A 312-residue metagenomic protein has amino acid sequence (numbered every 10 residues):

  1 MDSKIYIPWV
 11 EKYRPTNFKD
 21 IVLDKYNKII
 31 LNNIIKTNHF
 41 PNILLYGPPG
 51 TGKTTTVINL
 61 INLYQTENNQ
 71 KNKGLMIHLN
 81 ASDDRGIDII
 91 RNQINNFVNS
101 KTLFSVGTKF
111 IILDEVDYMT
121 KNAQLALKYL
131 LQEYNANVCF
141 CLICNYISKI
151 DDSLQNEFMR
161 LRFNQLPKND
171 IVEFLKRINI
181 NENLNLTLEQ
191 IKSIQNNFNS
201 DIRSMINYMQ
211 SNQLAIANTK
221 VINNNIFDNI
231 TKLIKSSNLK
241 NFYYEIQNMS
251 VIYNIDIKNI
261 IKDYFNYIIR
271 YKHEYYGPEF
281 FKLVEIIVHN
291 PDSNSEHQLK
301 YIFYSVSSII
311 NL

Functional and structural regions predicted by a protein language model:
M1-R160, N164-D170, K176-I180, L188-E189 (+6 more regions): P-loop/Walker A NTP-binding region and its immediately flanking N-terminal helices in P-loop NTPase folds
D24, S105, K168, T187-L188 (+3 more regions): Alpha-helix N-cap/helix-initiation sites
I180, E189-R203, K220, I230-K235 (+2 more regions): A short helix-loop-helix "switch/interaction" segment in the helical subdomain of ASCE P-loop NTPases
L184-L188, S204-I206, A215-N218, K240-N241: Short, structured loop/turn "capping" segments at alpha-beta junctions
K192-N197, R203-A215, K262: C-terminal helical "lid" of AAA+/P-loop NTPase domains
I206-K232: Conserved C-terminal helix/linker of AAA+ ATPases
K232-L312: Helix-rich C-terminal "collar"/helical-bundle subdomain used as an assembly and partner-interaction module in RFC-like
